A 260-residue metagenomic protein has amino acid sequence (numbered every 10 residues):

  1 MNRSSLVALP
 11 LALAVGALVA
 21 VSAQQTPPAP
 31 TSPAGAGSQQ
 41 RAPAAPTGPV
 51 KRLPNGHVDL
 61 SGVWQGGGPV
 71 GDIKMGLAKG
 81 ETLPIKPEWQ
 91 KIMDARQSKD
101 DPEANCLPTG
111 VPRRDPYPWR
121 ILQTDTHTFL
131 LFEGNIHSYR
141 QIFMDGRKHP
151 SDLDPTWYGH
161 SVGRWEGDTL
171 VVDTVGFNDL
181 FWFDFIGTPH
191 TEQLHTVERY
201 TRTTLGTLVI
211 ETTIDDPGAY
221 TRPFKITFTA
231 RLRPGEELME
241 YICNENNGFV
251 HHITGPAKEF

Functional and structural regions predicted by a protein language model:
N2-F260: PEST-like low-complexity, intrinsically disordered acidic/proline/serine-rich tracts that flank trafficking/processing
